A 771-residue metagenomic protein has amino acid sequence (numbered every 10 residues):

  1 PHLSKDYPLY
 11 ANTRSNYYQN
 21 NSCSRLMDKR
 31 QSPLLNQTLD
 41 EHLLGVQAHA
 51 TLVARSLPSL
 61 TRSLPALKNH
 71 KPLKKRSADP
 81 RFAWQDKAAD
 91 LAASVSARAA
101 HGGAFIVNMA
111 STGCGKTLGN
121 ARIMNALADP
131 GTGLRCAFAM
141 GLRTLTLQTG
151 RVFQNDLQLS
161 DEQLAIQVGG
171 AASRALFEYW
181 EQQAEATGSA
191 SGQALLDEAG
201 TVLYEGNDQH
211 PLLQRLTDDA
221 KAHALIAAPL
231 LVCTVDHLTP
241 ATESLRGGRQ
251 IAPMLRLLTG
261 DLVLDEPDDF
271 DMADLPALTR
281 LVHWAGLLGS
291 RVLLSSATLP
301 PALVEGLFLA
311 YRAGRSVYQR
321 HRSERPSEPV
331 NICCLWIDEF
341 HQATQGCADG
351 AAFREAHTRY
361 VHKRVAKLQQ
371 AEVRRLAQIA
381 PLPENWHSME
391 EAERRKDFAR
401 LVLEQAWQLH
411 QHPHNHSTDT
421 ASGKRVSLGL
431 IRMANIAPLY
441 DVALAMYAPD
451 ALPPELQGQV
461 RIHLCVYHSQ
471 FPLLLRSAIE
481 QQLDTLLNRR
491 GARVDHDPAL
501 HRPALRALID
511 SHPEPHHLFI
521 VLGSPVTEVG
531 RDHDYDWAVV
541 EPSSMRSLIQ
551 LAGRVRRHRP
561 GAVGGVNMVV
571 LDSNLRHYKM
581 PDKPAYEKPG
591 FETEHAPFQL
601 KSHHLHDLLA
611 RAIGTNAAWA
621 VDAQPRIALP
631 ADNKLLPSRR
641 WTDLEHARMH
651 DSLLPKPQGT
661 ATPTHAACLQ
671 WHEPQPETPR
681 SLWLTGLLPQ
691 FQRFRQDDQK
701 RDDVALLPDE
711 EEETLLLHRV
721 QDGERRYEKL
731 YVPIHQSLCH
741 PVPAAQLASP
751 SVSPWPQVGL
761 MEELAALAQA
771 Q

Functional and structural regions predicted by a protein language model:
P1-K75, D156: N-terminal accessory nucleic-acid engagement/regulatory domains that precede and modulate ATP-driven motor cores
A83-R98, G102, S111-C114, A128-P130 (+7 more regions): Conserved C-terminal RecA-like helicase domain
A100-M124, E266, F270-A273, S296: Walker A/P-loop
G115-L134, R151-Q154, L281-W284, Y311: Walker A/P-loop NTP-binding motif
D236-T239, Q250-L288: SF2 helicase catalytic motif II
L294, V304-F308, A313-L439: Conserved interdomain linker/interface between the two RecA-like ATPase lobes of SF2 helicase motors
E390-K424, L428, A434-Q457, R461 (+5 more regions): The feature captures the C-terminal accessory region of ATP-dependent helicases and related nucleic-acid translocases
M545-M568: Conserved SF2 helicase motif VI
